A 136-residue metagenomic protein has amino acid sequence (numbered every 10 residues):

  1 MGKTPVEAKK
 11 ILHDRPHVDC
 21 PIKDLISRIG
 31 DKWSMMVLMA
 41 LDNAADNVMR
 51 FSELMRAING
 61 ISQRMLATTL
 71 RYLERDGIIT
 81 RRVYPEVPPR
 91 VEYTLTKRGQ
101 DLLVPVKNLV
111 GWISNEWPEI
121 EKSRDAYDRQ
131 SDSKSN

Functional and structural regions predicted by a protein language model:
G2-E7, D19, L103-N136: Amphipathic alpha-helical dimerization/coiled-coil segments that flank or bridge DNA-binding/regulatory modules
P5-I26: Short, Lys/Arg-enriched N-terminal segment that forms or immediately precedes the first helix of a structured domain
C20-M65: N-terminal helix-turn-helix DNA-binding core of bacterial DNA-binding proteins
S27, D31, M35, Q100 (+2 more regions): Generic detection of well-ordered alpha-helical segments
V37, R50, R82, I120-K122: Short, hydrophobic secondary-structure boundary micro-motifs
F51-Y84, P88: Canonical helix-turn-helix DNA-binding module
E86-N108: Basic, amphipathic "hinge/linker" alpha-helix immediately C-terminal to the N-terminal HTH DNA-binding motif
